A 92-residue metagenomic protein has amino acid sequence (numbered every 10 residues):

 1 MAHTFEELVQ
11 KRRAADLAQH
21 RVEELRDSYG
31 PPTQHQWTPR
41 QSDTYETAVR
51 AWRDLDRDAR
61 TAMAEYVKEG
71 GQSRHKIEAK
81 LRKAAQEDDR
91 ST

Functional and structural regions predicted by a protein language model:
M1-P31, S42-T47: Short, charge/polar-rich alpha-helical segments
P32-E46, K68-G71: Short, surface-exposed loop/turn segments at secondary-structure junctions
E46-T92: Extended, charge-rich alpha-helical segments
